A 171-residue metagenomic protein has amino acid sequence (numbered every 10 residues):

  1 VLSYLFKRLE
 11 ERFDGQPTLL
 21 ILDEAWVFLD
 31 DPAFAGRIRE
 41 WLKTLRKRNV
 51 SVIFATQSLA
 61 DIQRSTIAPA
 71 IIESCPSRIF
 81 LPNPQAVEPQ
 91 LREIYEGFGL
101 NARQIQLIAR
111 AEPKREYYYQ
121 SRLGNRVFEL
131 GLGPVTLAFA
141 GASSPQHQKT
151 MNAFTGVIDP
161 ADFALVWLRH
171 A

Functional and structural regions predicted by a protein language model:
V1-G15, I79, Q106-A171: Conserved P-loop NTPase motor module
V1-Q104, P134: Conserved P-loop NTPase motor cores
